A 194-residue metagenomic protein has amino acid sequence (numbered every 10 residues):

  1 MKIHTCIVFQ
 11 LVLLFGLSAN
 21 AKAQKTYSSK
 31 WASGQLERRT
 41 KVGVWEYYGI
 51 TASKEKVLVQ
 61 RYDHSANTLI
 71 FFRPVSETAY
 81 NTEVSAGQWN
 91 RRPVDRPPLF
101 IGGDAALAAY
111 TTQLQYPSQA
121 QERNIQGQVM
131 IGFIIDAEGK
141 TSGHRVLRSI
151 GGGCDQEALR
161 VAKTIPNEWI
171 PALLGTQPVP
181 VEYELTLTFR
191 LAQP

Functional and structural regions predicted by a protein language model:
M1-S28: Bacterial Sec-dependent N-terminal signal peptides
Q24-P194: Charge-biased low-complexity segments
